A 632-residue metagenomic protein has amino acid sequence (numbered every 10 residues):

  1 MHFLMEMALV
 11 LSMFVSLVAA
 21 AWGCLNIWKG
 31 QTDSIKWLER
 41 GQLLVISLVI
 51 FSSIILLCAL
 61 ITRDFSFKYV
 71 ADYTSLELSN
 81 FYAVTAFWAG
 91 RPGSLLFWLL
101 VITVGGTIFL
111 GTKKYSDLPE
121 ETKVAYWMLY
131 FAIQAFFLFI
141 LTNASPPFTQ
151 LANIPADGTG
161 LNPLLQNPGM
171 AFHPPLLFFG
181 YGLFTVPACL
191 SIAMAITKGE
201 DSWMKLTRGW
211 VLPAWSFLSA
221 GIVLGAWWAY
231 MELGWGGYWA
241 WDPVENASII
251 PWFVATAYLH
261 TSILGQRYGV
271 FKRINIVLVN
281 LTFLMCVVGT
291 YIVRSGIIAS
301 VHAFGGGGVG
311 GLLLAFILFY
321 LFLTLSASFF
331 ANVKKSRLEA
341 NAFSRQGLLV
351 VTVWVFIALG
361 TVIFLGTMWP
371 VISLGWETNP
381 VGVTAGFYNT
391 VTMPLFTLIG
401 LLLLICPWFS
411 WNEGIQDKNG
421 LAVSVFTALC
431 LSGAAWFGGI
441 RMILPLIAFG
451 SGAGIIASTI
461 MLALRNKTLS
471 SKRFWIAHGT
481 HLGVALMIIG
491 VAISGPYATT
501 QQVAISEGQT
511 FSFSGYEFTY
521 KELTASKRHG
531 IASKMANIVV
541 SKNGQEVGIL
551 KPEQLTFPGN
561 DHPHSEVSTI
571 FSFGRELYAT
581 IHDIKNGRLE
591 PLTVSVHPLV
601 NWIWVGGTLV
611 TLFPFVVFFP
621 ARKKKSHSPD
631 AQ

Functional and structural regions predicted by a protein language model:
M1-A8, T32-I35, C58-P92, P146-P174 (+9 more regions): Membrane-interface interhelical loops and short amphipathic "cap" helices that link adjacent transmembrane segments
M1-D33, L44-F51, F65, P243-I250 (+5 more regions): Contiguous transmembrane helix-bundle modules in multi-pass membrane proteins
V10-A20, S94-L151, D157-A226: A conserved hydrophobic secondary-structure block that centers on an alpha-helix together with its immediately flanking
A21-L38, F65-K68, I102-Y126, I192-T207 (+5 more regions): Membrane-interfacial helix termini and the short, flexible loops that connect transmembrane helices in multi-pass
V49-D72, L76-L78, T85-G106, L110 (+6 more regions): Transmembrane-helix bundle segments that line or gate the permeation/cavity pathway in multi-pass membrane proteins
V104, T122-L129, A135-F136, L161 (+10 more regions): Catalytic-domain carbohydrate-binding cleft regions of carbohydrate-active enzymes
A428, A485-H627: Accessory, solvent-exposed terminal regions and/or long lumenal/extracellular loops of proteins
